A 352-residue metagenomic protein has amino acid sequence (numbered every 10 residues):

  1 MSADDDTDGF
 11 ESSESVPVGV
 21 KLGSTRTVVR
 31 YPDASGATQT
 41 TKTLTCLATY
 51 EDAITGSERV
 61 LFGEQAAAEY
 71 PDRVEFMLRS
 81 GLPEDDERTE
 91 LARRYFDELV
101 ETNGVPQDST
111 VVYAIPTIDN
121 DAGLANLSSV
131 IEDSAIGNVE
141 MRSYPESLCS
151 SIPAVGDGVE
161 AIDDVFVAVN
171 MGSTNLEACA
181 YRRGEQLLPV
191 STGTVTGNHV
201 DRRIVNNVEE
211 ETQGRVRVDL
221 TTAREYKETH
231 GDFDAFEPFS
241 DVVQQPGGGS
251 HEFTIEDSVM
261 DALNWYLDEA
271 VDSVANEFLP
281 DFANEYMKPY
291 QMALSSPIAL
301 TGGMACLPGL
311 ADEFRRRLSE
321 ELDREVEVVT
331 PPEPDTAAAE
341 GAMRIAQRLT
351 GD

Functional and structural regions predicted by a protein language model:
S2-S13, E140-V169, A337-Q347: Conserved phosphate-binding catalytic cores of ATP/NTP-utilizing and phosphoryl-transfer enzymes
A3-T41, G158-Q186, D234-A235: Gly/Thr-rich phosphate-binding beta-strand-loop-beta motif of the actin/hexokinase/Hsp70
E11-V18, L22-G123, A270-F282: Conserved phosphate-binding loops in N-terminal lobes of ATP-dependent enzymes of the actin/Hsp70/sugar-kinase
T27, F96, I131, I204 (+3 more regions): Residue-level signature of catalytic and energy-coupling elements of molecular machines, predominantly ATP/GTP-dependent
A48-S57, R182-P289, A293: Phosphate-binding glycine-rich/basic clefts of nucleotide- and phosphate-handling proteins, predominantly
P83-R93, E140, S147-I152, A235-D352: Helical "lid/coupling" subdomains associated with nucleotide-phosphate turnover
G104-V112, L187, Y290-P297, V326: Short, surface-exposed connector motifs at secondary-structure boundaries
D119-M141, D157-A161: Intrinsically disordered, low-complexity linker/loop segments enriched in Gly/Pro and charged/polar residues
